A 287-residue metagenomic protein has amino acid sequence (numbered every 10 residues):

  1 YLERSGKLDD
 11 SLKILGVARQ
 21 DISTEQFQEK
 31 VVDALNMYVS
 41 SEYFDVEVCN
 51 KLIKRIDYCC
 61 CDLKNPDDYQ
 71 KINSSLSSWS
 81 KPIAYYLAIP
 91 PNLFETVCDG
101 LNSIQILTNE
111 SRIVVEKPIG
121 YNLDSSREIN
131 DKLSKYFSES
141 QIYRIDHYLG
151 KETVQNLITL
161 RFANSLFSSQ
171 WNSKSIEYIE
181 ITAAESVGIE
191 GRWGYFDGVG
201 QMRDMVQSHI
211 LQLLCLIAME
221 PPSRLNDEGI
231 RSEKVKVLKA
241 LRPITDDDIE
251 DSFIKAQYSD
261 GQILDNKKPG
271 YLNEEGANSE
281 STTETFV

Functional and structural regions predicted by a protein language model:
Y1-V115, I119-V287: Secretory/organelle targeting and membrane-embedding segments
